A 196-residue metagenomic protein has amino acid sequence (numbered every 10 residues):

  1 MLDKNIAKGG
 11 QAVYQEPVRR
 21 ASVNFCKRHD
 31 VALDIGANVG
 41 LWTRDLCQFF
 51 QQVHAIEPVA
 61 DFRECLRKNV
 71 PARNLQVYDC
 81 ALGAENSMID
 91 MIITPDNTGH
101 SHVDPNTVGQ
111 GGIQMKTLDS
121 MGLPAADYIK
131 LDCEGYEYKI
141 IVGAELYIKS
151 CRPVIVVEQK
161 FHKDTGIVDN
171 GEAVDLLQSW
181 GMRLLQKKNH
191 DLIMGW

Functional and structural regions predicted by a protein language model:
M1-W196: Phosphate/nucleotide-binding beta-alpha loop and adjacent structural elements of enzyme active sites
